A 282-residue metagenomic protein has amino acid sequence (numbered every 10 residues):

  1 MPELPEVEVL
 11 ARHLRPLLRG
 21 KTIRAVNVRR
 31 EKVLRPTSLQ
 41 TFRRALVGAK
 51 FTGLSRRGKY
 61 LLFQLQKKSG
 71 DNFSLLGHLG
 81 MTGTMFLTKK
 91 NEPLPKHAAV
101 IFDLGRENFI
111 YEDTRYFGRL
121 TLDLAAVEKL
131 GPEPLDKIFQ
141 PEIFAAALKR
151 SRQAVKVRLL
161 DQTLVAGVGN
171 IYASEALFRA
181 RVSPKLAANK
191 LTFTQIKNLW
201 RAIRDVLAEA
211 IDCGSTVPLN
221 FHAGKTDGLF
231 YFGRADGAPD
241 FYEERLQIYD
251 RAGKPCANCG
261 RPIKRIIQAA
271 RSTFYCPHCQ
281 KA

Functional and structural regions predicted by a protein language model:
M1-L120, I138-F139, F193, G237: Gly/Gly-Pro- and Ser/Thr-rich, intrinsically disordered tail segments characteristic of DNA damage-repair and tolerance
I23-T41, S55, L62, A147-A282: Basic, nucleic-acid-binding surfaces and adjacent catalytic neighborhoods in DNA/RNA-processing proteins
G70-V182, A187-K190, T194, L199: Phosphate/anion-contacting hairpin/loop surfaces
